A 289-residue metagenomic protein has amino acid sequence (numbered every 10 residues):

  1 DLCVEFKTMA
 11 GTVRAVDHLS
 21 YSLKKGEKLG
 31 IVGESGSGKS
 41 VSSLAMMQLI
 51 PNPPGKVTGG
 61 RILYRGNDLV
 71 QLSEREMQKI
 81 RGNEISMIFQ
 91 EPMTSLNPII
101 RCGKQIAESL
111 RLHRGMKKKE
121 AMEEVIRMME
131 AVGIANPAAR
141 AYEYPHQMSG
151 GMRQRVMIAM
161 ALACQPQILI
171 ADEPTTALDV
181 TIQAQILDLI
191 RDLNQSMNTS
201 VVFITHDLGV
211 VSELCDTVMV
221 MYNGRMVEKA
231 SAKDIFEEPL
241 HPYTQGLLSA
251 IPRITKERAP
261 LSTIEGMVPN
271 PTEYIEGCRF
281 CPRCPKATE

Functional and structural regions predicted by a protein language model:
E5-H18, L49-G55, S73-E76, I99 (+2 more regions): A short, flexible loop at the N-terminus of ABC-type nucleotide-binding domains that lies
R65-D68, K119-A139, L248-P252: Conserved ABC ATPase "signature" region
I106, I158, I182, I186: Hydrophobic anchor residue at the start of the ABC signature
A135-A139, S231-E289: Short catalytic/signature loops enriched in Gly
A163-Q167: A short, proline-enriched helix->beta-strand linker immediately N-terminal to the Walker B motif in ABC-type P-loop
I170, P174, L178-P260: P-loop NTP-binding/switch modules centered on Walker-like glycine-rich loops
